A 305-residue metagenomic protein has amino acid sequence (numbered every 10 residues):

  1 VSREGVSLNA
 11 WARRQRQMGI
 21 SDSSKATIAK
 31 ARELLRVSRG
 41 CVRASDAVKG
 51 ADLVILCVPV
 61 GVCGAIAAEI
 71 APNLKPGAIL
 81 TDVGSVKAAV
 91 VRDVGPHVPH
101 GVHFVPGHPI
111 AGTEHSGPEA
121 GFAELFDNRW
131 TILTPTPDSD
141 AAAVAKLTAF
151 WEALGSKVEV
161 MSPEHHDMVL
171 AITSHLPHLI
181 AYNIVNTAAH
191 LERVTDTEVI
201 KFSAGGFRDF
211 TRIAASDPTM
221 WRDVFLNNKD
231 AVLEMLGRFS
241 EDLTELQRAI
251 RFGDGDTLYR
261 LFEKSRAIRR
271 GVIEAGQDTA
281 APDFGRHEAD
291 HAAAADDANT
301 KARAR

Functional and structural regions predicted by a protein language model:
E4-N9, R13-I20: Short, small-residue-biased leader/transition segments that mark boundaries at the very start of proteins
S21-R36: NAD(P)-binding Rossmann-fold cofactor-contacting core
R36-A44: Conserved SAM-binding strand-loop segment of SAM-dependent methyltransferases
A44-L74, A78-I79: Rossmann-like NAD(P)-binding element
I66-E119: Rossmann-like NAD(P)(H) cofactor-binding subdomain of soluble oxidoreductases
L125-R212: Internal alpha-helical scaffold of NAD(P)-dependent oxidoreductase catalytic cores
D196-S265: Interdomain hinge/lid region at the active-site interface of Rossmann-like NAD(P)-dependent oxidoreductases
D242-L243, Q247-R305: NAD(P)-dependent dehydrogenase/reductase Rossmann-like domain
